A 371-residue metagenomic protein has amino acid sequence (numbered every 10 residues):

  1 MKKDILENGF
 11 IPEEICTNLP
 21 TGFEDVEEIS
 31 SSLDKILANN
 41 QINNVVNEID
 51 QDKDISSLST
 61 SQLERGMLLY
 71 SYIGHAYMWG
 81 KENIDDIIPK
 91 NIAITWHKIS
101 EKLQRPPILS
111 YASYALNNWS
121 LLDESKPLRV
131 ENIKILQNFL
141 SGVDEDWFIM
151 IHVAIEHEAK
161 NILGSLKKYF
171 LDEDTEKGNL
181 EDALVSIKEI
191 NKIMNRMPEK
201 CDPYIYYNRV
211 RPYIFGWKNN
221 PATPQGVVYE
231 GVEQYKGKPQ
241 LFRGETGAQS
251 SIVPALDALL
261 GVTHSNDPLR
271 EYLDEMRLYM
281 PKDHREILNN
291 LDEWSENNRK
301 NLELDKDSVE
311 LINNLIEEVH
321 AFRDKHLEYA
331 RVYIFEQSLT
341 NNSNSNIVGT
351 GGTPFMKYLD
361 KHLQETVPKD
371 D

Functional and structural regions predicted by a protein language model:
M1-D371: Surface-exposed peri-terminal alpha-helical interaction modules
